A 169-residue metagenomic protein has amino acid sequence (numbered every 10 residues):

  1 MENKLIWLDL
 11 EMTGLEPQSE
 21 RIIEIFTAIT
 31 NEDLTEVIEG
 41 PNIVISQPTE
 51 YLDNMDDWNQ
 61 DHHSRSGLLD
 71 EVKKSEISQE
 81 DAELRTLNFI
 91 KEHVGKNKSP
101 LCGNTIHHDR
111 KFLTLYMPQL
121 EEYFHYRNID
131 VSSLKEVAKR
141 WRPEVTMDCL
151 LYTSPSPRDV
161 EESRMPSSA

Functional and structural regions predicted by a protein language model:
E2-L8, M12-G103, C149-L150: Conserved non-catalytic scaffold segment of RNase H-like nuclease domains
P17, K111-L113, S163-R164: Short glycine-/acidic-enriched loop or helix-start segments at secondary-structure transitions that form or flank
S78, A82-T86, D109, Y116 (+1 more regions): Amphipathic alpha-helical interface surfaces
H108-Y126: Substrate-recognition/cap helix-loop segment adjacent to the acidic, metal-dependent catalytic center of Asp-based
R127-R142: Short, flexible loop segments at boundaries between secondary-structure elements
P143-L151: Short helix/strand-capping connector loops at secondary-structure junctions
Y152-D159: Conserved small/polar residues in nucleotide/adenosyl-binding loops
M165-A169: Hydrophobic alpha-helical segments, chiefly the membrane-spanning helices and signal/signal-anchor peptides
